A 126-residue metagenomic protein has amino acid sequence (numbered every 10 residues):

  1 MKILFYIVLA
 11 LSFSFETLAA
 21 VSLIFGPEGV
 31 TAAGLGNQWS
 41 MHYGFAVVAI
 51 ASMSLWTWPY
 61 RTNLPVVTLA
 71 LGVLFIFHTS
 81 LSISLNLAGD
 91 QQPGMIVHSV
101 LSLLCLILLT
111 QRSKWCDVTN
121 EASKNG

Functional and structural regions predicted by a protein language model:
K2-Q38: Membrane-helix boundary elements
F5-L9, N63-G72: Membrane-interfacial loop-to-transmembrane alpha-helix junctions, especially the N-terminal start
S14-A19, N37-W58, G72-F77: Core segments of alpha-helical transmembrane spans in multipass integral membrane proteins
L23, M53-W58, L81-L85, C105-R112: Structural signal for membrane-spanning alpha-helices in multi-pass inner-membrane proteins, emphasizing helix cores
T31-W39, D90-V100: Non-cytosolic membrane-interface motifs at loop->transmembrane helix junctions
A46-I50, V67-S84, L101-C105: Hydrophobic alpha-helical membrane segments
R61, P65, T79-V97: Membrane-helix boundary connector in multi-pass membrane proteins
S102-G126: Membrane-water interface at the C-terminal end of transmembrane alpha helices
